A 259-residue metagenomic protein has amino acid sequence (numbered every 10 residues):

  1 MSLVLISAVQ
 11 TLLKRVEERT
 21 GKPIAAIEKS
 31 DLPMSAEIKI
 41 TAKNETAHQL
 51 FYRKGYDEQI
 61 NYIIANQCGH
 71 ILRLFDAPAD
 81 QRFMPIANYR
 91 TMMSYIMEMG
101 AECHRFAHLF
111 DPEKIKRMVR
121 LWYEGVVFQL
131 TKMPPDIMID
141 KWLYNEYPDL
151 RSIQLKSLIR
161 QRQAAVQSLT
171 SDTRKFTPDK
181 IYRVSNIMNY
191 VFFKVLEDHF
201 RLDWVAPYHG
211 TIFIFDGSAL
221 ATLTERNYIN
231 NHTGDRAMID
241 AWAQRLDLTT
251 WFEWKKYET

Functional and structural regions predicted by a protein language model:
M1-N44, Y56-D57, P78, G125 (+2 more regions): Auxiliary, metal-adjacent structural segments of Zn-dependent hydrolase domains
I6, D111-P112, D136, N230-N231: Helix N-terminus capping/helix-initiation residues
H48-I64: Short pre-active-site segment immediately N-terminal to the catalytic Zn-binding motif
Q59, F106-R120, I181-V195: Short, surface-exposed, charge-dense and proline/glycine-enriched linear segments
I63, Q67-F75: Catalytic glutamate of the conserved HExxH
R73-E124: Post-HEXXH active-site segment of zinc metalloproteases
V126-I139: Solvent-exposed aromatic/hydrophobic patches embedded in short alpha-helical segments
M138-T259: Pan-zinc metallopeptidase signature
